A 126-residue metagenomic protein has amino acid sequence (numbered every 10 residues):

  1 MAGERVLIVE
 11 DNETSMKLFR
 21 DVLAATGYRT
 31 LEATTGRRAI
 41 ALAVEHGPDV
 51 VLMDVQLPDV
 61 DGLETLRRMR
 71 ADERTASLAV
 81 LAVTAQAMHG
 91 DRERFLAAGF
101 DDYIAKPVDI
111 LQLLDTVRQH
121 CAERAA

Functional and structural regions predicted by a protein language model:
D11-T14, T35-R38, D61-R67: Acidic catalytic/metal-coordinating carboxylates
K17-A25: Charged docking surfaces used in two-component/phosphorelay signaling
G27-T34, L42, I104: Short hydrophobic/Thr-rich beta-strand motif most characteristic of the beta2 strand and flanking loop of CheY-like
A41, L63-A76: Short amphipathic alpha-helix used as the core "switch/output" element in two-component signaling
H46-L52, L57: Active-site beta3 strand of CheY-like receiver
P58, A76, M88: The feature encodes the CheY-like receiver
L81-V83: Hydrophobic/aromatic residues positioned on beta-strands within the core alpha/beta folds
V108-V117: C-terminal output helix
